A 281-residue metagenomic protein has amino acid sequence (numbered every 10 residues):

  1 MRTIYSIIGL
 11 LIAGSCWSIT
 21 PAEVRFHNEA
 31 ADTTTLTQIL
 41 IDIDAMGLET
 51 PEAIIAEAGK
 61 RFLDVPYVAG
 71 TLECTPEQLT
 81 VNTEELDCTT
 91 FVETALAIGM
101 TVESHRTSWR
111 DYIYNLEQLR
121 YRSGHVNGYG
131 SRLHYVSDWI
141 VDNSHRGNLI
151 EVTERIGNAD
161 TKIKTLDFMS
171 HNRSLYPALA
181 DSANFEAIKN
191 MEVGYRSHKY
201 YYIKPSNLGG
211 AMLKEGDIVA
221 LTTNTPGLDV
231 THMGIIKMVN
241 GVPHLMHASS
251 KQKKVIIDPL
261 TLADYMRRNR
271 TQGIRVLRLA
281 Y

Functional and structural regions predicted by a protein language model:
M1-E23: Bacterial Sec-dependent N-terminal signal peptides
I7, L48, T223-T225: Residues embedded in well-ordered secondary-structure elements
T20-T90: Cationic-aromatic interfacial patches
T34-I41, T50-A56, Y200-Y201, D229 (+2 more regions): Mature, folded catalytic cores of secreted/periplasmic enzymes
F62-Y195, K214, M238, H247-S250: Acidic/His-rich structured neighborhood in mature extracellular/periplasmic domains
H198-G209, T223: Short alpha-helix capping/helix-loop boundary micro-motifs
L208-M212, L228: Short, surface-exposed secondary-structure edge patches
D217-Y281: C-terminal soluble interaction/assembly domains
